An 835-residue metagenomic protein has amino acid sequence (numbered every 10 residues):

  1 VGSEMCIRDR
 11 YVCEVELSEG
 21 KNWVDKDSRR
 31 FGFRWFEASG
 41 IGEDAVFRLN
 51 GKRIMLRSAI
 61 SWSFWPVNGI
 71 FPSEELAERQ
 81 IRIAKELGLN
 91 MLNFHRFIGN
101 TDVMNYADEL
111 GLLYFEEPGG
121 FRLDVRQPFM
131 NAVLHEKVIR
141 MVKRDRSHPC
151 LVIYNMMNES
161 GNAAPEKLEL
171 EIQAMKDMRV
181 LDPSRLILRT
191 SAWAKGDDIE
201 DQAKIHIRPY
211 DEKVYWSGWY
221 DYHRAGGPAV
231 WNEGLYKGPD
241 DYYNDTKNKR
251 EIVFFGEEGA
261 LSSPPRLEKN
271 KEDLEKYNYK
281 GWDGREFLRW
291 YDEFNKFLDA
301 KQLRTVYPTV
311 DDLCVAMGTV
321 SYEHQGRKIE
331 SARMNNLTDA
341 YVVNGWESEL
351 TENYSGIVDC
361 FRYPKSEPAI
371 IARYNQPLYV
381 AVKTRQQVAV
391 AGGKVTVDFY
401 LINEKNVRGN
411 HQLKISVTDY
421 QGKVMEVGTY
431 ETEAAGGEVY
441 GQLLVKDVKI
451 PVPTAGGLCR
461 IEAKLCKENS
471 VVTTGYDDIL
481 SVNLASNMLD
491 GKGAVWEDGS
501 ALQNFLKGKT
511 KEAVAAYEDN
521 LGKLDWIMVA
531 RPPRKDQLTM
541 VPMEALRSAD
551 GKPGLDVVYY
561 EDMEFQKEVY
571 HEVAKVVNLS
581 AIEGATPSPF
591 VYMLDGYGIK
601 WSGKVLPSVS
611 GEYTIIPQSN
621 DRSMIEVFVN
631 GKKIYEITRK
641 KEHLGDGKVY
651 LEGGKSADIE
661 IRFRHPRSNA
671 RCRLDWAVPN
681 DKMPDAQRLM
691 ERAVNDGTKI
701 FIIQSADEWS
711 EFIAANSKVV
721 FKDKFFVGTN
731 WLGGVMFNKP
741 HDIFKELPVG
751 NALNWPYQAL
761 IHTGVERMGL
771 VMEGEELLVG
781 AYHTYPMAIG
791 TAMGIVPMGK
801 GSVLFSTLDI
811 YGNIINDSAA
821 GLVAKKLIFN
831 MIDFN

Functional and structural regions predicted by a protein language model:
V1-E4, R8-H95, V152-I153, E171 (+5 more regions): Secreted/periplasmic carbohydrate-active enzymes, especially glycoside hydrolases
R82, M91-E347, E352-D359: Substrate-binding/catalytic cleft of secreted carbohydrate-active enzymes, primarily glycoside hydrolases
K195-S217, Y517-V541, K682, N695 (+1 more regions): Short, well-ordered secondary-structure micro-motifs within conserved domains or adaptor modules
G234-K237, F725-K826: Catalytic beta-strand/loop cores that center a nucleophilic Ser/Cys/Thr and support acyl-enzyme chemistry
G259, N403-V407, Q421, N469 (+3 more regions): Short, acidic/polar linear motifs in exposed loop/turn regions
V471-M540, A549-G554, Y559-E561, K682-P684 (+5 more regions): Aromatic-Pro/Gly-enriched surface loop or interdomain linker that acts as a lid/target-recognition segment
L538-M540, M683-I761, V823-I828: A glycine-rich, often tryptophan-bearing local segment used as a flexible ligand/cofactor-contacting loop or short
L538-T614, Q618-D681: Extracellular/secretory pathway-exposed regions associated with glycan biology
